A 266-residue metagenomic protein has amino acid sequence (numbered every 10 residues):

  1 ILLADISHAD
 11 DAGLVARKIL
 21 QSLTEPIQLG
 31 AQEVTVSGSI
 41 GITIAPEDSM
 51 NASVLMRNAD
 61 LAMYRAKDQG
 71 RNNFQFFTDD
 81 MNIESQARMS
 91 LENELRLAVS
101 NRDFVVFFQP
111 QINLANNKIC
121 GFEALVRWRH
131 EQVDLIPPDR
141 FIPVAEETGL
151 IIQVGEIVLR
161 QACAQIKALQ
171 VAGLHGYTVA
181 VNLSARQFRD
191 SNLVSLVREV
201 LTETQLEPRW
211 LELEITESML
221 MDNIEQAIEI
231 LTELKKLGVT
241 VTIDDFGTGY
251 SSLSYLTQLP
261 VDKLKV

Functional and structural regions predicted by a protein language model:
I1-M89, N93: Cyclic-dinucleotide signaling modules
L2-D5, T43-A45, L125-R127, N182 (+1 more regions): Short hydrophobic/aromatic beta-strand micro-patches that form the beta-sheet surface supporting nucleotide- or nucleic
D11, Q28, I83-E94, S100 (+3 more regions): Signal-transducing alpha-helical linker
V15-I19, L23, L55-M63, L91 (+8 more regions): Structural preference for long, well-ordered alpha-helical segments in enzyme cores
E25, T43, Q109-Q111, R127 (+2 more regions): Output-coupling edge of small sensory domains
L29-Q32, E47-D48, N113-K118, E131-V133 (+2 more regions): Flexible loop/coil segments at beta-strand boundaries within sensory signal-transduction domains
Q86-V144, Y177-N182, E214, I243: Active-site core of bacterial EAL-family cyclic-dinucleotide phosphodiesterase domains
V179, S195-V266: The catalytic core of metal-dependent phosphodiesterases that act on cyclic dinucleotides
